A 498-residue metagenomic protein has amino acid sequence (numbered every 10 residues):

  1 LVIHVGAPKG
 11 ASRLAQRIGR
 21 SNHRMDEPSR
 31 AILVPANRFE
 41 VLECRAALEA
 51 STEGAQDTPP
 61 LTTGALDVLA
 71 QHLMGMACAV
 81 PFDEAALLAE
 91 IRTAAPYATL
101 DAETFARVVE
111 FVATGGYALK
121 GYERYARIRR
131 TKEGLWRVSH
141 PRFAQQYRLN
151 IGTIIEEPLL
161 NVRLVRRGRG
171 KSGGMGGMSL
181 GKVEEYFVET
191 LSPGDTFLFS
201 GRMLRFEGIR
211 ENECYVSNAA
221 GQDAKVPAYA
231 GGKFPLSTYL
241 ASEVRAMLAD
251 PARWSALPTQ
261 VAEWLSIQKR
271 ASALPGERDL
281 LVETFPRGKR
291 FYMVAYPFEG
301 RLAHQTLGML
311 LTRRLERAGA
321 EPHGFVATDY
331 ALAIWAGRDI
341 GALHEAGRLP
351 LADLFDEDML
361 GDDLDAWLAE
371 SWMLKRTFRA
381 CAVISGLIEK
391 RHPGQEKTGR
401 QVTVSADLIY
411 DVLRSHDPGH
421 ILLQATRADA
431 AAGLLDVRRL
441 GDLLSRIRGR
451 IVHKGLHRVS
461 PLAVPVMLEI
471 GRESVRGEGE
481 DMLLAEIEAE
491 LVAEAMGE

Functional and structural regions predicted by a protein language model:
I3-P59: Conserved segment of the helicase C-terminal RecA-like domain
A55-A70: Short alpha-helical segments that sit at the start of domains
A79-D83: Short capping segments at the starts of secondary-structure elements
L88-L159, G174, S200, P227 (+1 more regions): Extended, highly charged accessory segments
P158-G181: Short, basic/aromatic beta-hairpin or loop at an interaction surface
P193-D195, F199-S200: Loop/turn positions that initiate beta-strands
R202-R210: Short beta-strand-centered aromatic/proline hotspots
R210-P227: Short, solvent-exposed secondary-structure boundary/capping segments
